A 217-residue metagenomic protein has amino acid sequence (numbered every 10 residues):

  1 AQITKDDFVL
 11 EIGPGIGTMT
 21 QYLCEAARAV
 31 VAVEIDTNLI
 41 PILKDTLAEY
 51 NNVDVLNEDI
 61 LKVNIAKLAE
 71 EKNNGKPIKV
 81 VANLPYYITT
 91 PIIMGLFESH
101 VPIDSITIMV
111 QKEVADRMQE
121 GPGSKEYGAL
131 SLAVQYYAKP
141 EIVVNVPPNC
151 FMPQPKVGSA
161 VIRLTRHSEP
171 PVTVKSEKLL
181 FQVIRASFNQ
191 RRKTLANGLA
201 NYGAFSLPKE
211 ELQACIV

Functional and structural regions predicted by a protein language model:
A1-Q182: Catalytic cores of RNA-modifying enzymes
A160, L164-R166, V172-E211: An accessory alpha-helical subdomain
